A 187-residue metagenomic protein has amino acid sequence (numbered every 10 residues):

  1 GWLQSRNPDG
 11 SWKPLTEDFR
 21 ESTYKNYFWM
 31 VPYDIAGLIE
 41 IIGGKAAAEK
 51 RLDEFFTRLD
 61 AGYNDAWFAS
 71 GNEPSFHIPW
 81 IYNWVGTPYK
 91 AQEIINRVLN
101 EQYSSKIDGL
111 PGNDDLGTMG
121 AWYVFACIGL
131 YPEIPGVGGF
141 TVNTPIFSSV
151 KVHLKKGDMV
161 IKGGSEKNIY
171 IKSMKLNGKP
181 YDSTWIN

Functional and structural regions predicted by a protein language model:
G1-V160, S165: Active-site core of glycosidic bond-cleaving carbohydrate-active enzymes
G164-N187: C-terminal beta-sandwich/jelly-roll accessory domains of carbohydrate-active enzymes
